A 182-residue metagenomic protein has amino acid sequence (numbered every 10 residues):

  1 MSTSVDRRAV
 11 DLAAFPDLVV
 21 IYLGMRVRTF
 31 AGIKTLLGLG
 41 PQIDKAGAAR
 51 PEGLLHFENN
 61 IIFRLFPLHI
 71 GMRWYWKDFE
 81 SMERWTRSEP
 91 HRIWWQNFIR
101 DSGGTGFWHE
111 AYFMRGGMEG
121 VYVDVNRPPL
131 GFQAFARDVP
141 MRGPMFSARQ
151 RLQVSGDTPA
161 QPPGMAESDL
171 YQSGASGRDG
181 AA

Functional and structural regions predicted by a protein language model:
M1-H69, R84, F107-A182: Short S/T/G/P-rich N-terminal loop/turn motif that feeds into the first structured element of a domain
Y75-W76: Tryptophan-centric aromatic hotspots in well-structured domains and transmembrane helices
F79-H109: An amphipathic, aromatic/His-enriched active-site/gating alpha helix that lines ligand/cofactor pockets
